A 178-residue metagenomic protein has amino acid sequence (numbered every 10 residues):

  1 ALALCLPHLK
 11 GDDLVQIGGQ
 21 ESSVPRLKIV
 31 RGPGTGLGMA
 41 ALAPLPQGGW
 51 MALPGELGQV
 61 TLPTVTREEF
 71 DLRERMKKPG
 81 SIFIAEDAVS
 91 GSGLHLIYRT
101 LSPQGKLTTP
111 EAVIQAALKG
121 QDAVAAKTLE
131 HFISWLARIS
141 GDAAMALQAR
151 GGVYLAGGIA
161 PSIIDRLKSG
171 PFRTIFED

Functional and structural regions predicted by a protein language model:
A1-F83, A88: Phosphate-binding/catalytic loop of phosphoryl-transfer enzymes
A41, P46, R67-D178: ATP-binding/phosphotransfer module of carbohydrate and carboxylate kinases, centering on a glycine-rich
